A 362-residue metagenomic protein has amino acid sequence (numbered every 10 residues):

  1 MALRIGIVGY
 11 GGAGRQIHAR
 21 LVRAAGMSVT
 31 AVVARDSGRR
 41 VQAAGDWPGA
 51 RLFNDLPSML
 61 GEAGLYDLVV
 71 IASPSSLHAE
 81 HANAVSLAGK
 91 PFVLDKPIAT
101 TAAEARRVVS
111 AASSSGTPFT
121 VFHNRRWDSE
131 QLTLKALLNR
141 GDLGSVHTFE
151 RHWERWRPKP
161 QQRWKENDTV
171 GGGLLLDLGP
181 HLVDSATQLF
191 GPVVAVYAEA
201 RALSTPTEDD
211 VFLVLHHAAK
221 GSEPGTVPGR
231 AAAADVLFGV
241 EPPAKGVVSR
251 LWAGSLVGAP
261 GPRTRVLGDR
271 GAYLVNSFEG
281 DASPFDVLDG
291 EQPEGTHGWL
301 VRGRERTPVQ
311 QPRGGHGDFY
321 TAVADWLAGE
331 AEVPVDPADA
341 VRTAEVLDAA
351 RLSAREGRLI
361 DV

Functional and structural regions predicted by a protein language model:
M1, I7, L68-I71, A322-V362: C-terminal helix-rich "cap/oligomerization" subdomain common to oxidoreductases
M1-W47: N-terminal Rossmann-like dinucleotide-binding module
W47-A111: Beta-loop-alpha module in the N-terminal Rossmann-like domain of NAD(P)-dependent dehydrogenases, especially those
L77, P97, T120-W127: Rossmann-like NAD(P)(H) cofactor-binding subdomain of soluble oxidoreductases
R107-R125, S145-R151: Rossmann-fold dehydrogenase core element
R125-T205, E223-T226, R230-A233, G357: Predominantly a Rossmann-like dinucleotide-binding segment in NAD(P)-dependent oxidoreductases
L203-E208, K220-D318: NAD(P)-dinucleotide binding in Rossmann-like oxidoreductases
